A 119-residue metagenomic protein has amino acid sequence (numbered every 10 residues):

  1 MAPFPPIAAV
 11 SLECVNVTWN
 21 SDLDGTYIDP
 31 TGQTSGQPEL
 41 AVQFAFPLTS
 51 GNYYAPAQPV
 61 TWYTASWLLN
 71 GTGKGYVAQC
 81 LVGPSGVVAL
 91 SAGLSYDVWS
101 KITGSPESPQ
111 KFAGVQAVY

Functional and structural regions predicted by a protein language model:
M1-Y119: Contiguous segments within soluble domain cores/interaction surfaces
